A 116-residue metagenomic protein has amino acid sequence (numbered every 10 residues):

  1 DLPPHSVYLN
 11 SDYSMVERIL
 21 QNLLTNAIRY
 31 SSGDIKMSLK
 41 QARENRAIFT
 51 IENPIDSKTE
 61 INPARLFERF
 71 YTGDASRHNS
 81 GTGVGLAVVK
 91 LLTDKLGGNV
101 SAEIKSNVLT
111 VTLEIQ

Functional and structural regions predicted by a protein language model:
P4, Y8-S11: Conserved micro-motifs of the catalytic ATP-binding
V16-E17: A residue-level detector for a conserved hydrophobic packing site within the catalytic ATP-binding domain
A27-I28: Short helix-loop "hinge" at the ATP-lid/N-box region of the Bergerat-fold HATPase_c
D34-N45: Short beta-strand/loop element within the Bergerat-fold HATPase_c
K58-Y71: Short conserved segment of the HATPase_c
G85, V89: Short alpha-helical Gxxx[C/S/T] motif in the catalytic ATP-binding
